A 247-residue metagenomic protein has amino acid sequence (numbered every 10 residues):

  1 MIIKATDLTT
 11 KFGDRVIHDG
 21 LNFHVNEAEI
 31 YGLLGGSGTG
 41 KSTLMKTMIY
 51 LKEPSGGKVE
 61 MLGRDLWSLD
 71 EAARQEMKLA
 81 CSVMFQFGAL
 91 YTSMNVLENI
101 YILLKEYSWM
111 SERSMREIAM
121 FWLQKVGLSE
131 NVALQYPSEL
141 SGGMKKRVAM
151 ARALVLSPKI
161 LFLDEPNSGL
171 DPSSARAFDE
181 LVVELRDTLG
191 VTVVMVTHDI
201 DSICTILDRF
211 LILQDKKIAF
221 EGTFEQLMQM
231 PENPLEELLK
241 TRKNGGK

Functional and structural regions predicted by a protein language model:
I49: Helix-to-loop junction immediately C-terminal to a conserved catalytic motif
R113-N131: Conserved ABC ATPase "signature" region
Y136-L140, M144: Conserved ABC ATPase signature
S157: Conserved catalytic motifs of ABC-family nucleotide-binding domains
L161-D164: Catalytic Walker B motif of ABC-type/P-loop ATPase nucleotide-binding domains
